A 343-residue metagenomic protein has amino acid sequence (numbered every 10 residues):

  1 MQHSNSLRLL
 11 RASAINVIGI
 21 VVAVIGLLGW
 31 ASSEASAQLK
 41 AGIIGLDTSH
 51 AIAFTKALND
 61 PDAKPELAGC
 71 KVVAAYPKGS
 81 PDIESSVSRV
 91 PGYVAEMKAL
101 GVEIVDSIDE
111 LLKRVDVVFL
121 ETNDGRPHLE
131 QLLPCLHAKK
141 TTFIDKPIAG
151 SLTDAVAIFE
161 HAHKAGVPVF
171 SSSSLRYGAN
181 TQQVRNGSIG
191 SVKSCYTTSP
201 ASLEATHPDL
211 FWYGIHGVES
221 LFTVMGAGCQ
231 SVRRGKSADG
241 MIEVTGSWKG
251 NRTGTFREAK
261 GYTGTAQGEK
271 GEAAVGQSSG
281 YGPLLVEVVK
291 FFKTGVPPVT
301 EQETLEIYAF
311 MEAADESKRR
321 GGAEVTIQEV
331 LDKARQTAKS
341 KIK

Functional and structural regions predicted by a protein language model:
M1-R11, I15, V24-G26: Short, low-complexity, charge-dense intrinsically disordered segments
I20-E34: C-terminal segment of classical bacterial N-terminal signal peptides
S33-A138, H163-K164, A227, R320 (+2 more regions): N-terminal glycine-/serine-/threonine-rich beta1-alpha1-beta2 phosphate-ribose binding loop of Rossmann-like
D106, I144, V169-S171: Hydrophobic residues in well-ordered beta-strands that form the structural core
V118-F119, T294-K343: C-terminal helix-rich "cap/oligomerization" subdomain common to oxidoreductases
K139-T141, K146-P147: Short helix/strand-capping hinge loops at secondary-structure junctions that flank key functional elements
I148-H207: A contiguous active-site-proximal alpha/beta segment in oxidoreductase catalytic domains
C195-G261, Q302-A309: Rossmann-like dinucleotide-binding domain that binds NAD(P)(H)
